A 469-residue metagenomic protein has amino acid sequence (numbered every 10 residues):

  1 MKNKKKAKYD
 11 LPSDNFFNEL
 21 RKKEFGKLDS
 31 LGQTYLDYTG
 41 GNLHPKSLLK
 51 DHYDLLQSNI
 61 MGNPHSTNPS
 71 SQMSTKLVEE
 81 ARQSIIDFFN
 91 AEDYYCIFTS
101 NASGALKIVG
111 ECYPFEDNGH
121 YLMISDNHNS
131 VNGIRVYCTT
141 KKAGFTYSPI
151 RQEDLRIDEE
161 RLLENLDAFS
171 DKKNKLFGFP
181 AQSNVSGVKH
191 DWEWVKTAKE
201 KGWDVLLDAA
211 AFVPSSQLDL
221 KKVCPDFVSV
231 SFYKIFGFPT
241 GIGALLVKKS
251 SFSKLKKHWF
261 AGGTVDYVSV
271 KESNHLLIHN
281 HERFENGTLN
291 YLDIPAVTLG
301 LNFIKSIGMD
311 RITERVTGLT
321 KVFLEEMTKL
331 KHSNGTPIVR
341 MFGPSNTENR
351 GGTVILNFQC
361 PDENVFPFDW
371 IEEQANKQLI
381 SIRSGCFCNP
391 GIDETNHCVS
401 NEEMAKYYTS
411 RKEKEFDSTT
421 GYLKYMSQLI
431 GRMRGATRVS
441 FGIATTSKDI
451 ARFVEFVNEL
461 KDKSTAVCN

Functional and structural regions predicted by a protein language model:
M1-N469: Pyridoxal 5′-phosphate
